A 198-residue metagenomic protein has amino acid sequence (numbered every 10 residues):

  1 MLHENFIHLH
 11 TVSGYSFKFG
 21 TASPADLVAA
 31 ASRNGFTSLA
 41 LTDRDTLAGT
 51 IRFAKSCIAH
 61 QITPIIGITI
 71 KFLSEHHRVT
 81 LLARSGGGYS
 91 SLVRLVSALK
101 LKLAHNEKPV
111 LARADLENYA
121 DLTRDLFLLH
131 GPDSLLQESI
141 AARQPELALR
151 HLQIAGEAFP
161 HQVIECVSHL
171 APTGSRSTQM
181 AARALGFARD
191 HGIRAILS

Functional and structural regions predicted by a protein language model:
M1-S198: Phosphodiester-processing cores and adjacent nucleic acid-binding clamps
